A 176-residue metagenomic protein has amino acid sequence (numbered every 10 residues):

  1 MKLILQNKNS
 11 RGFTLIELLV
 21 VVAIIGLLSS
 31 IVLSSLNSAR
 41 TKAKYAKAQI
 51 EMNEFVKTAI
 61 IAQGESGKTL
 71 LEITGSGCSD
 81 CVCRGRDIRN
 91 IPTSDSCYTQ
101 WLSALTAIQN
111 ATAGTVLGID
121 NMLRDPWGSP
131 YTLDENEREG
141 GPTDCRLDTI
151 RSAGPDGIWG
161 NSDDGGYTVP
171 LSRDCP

Functional and structural regions predicted by a protein language model:
M1-F13: N-terminal leader/signal peptides at the extreme start of proteins
K2-L3, K47, N53-L70: Short acidic linear motifs
S10-N53: Amphipathic alpha-helical segments typified by the pilin-like N-terminal helix that continues immediately C-terminal
Y45, D125-W127, D156: Acidic/polar residues in short coil/turn loops that connect beta-strands within repeat-based beta-sheet scaffolds
E51, V116-D120, L147-T149: Conserved beta-strand and immediately adjacent loop positions that scaffold enzyme active sites
A59-L123: Short, glycine/small-hydrophobic-rich surface segments
N110-P142: Active-site-flanking ligand-binding surface segments in enzyme catalytic domains
S129-P130, E135-P176: Short, surface-exposed interaction loops/tails
